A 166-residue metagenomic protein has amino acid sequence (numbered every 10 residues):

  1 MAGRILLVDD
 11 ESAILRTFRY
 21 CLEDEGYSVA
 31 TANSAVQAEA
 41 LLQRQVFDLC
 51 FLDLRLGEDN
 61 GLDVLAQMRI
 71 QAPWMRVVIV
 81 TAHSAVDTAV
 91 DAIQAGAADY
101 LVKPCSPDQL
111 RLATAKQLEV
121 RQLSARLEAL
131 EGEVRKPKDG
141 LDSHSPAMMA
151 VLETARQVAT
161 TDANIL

Functional and structural regions predicted by a protein language model:
D9, D53, T81: Active-site residues of response regulator receiver
S12-A30: Two-component/phosphorelay signaling modules centered on CheY-like receiver
L15, G57, T81, A85: The feature encodes the CheY-like receiver
S34, N60-D63: Acidic catalytic/metal-coordinating carboxylates
A40, L62-W74, D91: Short amphipathic alpha-helix used as the core "switch/output" element in two-component signaling
Q45-F51, L56: Active-site beta3 strand of CheY-like receiver
G132-L166: AAA+ ATPase active-site-proximal loops
